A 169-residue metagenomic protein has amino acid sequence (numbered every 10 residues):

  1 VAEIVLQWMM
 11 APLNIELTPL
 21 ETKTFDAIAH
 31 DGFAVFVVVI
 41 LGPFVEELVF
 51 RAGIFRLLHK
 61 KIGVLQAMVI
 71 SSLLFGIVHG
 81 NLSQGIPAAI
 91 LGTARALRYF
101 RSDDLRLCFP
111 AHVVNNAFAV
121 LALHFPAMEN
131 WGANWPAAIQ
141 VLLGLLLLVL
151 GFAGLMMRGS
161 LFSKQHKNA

Functional and structural regions predicted by a protein language model:
V1-L48, F55-R56, K60: Juxtamembrane helix-loop-helix connectors linking adjacent transmembrane helices in multi-pass membrane enzymes
V1-Q7, I139-S160: Hydrophobic core of alpha-helical transmembrane segments in multi-pass integral membrane proteins
F33, L65-Q66, S83, L105-R106: Residues that define the loop-to-transmembrane-helix transition and helix capping in multi-pass membrane transporters
F44-V49, G53-I54, N81, V114-F118: Active-site His/Glu-centered metal-binding helix of metallohydrolases
V45-I70, L97-D104: Membrane-interface helix/loop boundary segments of multi-pass membrane proteins
V64-H79, V113: Small-polar-interrupted transmembrane alpha-helices in polytopic inner-membrane proteins
S72, Q84-Q140: Functionally important transmembrane alpha-helices
S160-A169: Short, charged juxtamembrane terminal tails flanking transmembrane helices
